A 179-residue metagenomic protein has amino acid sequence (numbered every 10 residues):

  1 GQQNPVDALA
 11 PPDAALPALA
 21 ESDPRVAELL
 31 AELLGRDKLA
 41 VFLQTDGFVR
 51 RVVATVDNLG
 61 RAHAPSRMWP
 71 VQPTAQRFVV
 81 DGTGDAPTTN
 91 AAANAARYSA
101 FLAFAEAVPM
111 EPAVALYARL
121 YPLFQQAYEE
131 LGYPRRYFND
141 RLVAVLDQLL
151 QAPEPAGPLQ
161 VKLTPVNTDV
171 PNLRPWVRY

Functional and structural regions predicted by a protein language model:
Q2-R97: N-terminal Sec/ER secretory leader and immediately downstream segment of secreted/extracellular precursors
P5, P11-P12, P17, P24 (+5 more regions): Proline-rich intrinsically disordered, low-complexity coils
G60-H63, R67, P109-P112, Y128-R135 (+2 more regions): Long, hydrophobic, amphipathic alpha-helical segments used as structural scaffolds
V79-V143: Mid-length scaffold segments of soluble, non-membrane domains
R135-Y179: An amphipathic alpha-helical core segment
